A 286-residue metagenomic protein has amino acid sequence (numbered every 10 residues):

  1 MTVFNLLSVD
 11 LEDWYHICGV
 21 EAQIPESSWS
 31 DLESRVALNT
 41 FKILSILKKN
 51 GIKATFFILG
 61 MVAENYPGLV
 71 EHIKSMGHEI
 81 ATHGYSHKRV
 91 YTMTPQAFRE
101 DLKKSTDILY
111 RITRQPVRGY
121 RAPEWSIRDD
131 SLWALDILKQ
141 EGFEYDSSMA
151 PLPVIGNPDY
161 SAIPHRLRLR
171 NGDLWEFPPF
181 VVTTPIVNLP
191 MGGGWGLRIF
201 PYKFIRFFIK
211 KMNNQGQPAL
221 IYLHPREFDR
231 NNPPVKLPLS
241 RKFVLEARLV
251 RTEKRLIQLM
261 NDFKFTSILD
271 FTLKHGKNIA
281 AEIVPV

Functional and structural regions predicted by a protein language model:
M1-G119, E124-P185, P201-V286: Catalytic alpha-helical scaffold of carbohydrate-active enzymes acting on polysaccharides/glycoconjugates
L189-I199: Surface-exposed cleft-lining segments at the edges of enzyme active sites
